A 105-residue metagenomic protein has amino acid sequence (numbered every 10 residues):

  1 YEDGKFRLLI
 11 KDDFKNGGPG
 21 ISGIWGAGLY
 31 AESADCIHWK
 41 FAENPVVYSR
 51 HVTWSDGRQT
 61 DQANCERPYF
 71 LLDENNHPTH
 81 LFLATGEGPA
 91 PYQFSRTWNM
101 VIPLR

Functional and structural regions predicted by a protein language model:
Y1-R105: Carbohydrate-active catalytic/glycan-binding domains of CAZyme proteins, especially the secreted or lumenal ectodomains
